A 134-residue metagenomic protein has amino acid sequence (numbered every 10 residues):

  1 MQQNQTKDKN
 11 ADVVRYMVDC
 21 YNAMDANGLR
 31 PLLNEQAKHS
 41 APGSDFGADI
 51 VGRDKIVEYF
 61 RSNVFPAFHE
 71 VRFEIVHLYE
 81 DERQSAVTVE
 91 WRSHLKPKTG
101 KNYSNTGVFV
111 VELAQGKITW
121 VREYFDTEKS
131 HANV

Functional and structural regions predicted by a protein language model:
M1-P31, E35, A132: Short, low-complexity N-terminal intrinsically disordered segments enriched in polar/charged residues
M17, G28-R30, A37, G52 (+4 more regions): Hydrophobic pocket/interface hotspot
N34-L78, E82: A solvent-exposed, acidic/Ser-Thr-rich amphipathic alpha-helical stretch
F73-Y79, R92-S93, T106-V111: Hydrophobic/aromatic beta-strand elements that line small-molecule binding cavities or substrate pockets in beta-rich
Q84-S93: A short hydrophobic beta-strand element
H94-S104: Short, cysteine-centered beta-strand-loop-beta hairpins and adjacent loop/turn segments enriched in charged/polar
T106-A132: Short beta-strand edge/turn micro-motifs at domain boundaries
